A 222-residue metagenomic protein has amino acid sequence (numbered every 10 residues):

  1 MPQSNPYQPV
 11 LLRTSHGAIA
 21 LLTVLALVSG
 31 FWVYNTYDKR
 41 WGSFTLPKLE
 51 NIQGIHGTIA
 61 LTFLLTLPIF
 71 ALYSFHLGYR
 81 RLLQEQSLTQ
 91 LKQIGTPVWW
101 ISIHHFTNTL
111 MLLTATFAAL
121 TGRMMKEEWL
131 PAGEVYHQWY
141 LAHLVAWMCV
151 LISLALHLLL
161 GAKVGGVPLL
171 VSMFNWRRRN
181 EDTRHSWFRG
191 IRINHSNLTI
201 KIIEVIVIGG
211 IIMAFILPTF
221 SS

Functional and structural regions predicted by a protein language model:
M1-S222: Membrane-embedded alpha-helical bundles that constitute the cytochrome b-like, heme-associated redox core of multi-pass
